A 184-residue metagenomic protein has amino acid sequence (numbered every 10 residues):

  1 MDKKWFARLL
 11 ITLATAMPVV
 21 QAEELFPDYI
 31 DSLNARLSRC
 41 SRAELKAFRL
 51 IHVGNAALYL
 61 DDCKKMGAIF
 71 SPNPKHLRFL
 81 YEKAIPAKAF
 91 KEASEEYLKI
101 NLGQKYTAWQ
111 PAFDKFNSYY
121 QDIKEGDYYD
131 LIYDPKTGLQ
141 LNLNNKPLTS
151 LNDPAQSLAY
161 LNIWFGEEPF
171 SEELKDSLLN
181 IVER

Functional and structural regions predicted by a protein language model:
M1-L9: Bacterial N-terminal signal peptides that target proteins for export
R8-A16: Bacterial N-terminal signal peptides
Q21-L143, P147-R184: Terminal leader/tail segments of proteins
